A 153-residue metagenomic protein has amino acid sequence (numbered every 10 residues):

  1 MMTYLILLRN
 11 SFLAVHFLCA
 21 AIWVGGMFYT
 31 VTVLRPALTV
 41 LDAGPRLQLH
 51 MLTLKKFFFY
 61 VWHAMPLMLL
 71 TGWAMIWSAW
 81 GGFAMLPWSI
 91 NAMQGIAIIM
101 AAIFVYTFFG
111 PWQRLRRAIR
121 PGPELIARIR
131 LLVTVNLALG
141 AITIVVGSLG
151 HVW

Functional and structural regions predicted by a protein language model:
M1-W153: Polytopic transmembrane helical bundles with strong interfacial aromatic enrichment
